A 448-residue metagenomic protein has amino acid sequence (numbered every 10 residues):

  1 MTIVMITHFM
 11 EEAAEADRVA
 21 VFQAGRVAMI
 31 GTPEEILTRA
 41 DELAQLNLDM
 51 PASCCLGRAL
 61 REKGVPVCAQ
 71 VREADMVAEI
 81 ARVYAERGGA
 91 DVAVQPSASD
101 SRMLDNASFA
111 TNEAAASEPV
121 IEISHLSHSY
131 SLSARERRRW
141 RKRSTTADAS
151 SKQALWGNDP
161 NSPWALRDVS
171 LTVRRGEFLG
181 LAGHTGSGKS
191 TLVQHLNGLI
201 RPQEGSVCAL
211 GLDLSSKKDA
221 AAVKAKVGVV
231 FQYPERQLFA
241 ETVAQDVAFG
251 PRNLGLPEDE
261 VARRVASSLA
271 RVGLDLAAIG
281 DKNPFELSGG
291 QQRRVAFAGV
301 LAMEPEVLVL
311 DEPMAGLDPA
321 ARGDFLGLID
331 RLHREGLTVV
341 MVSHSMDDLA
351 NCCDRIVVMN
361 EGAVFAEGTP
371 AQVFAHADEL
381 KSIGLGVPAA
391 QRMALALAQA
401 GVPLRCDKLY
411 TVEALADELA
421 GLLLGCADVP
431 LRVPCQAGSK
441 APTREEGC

Functional and structural regions predicted by a protein language model:
A182-H184: The feature captures the beta-strand-to-loop junction immediately N-terminal to the Walker
N197: Helix-to-loop junction immediately C-terminal to a conserved catalytic motif
G205-D213, V223: Conserved ABC transporter NBD signature motif
N283-L287, Q291: Conserved ABC ATPase signature
E304: Conserved catalytic motifs of ABC-family nucleotide-binding domains
L308-D311: Catalytic Walker B motif of ABC-type/P-loop ATPase nucleotide-binding domains
